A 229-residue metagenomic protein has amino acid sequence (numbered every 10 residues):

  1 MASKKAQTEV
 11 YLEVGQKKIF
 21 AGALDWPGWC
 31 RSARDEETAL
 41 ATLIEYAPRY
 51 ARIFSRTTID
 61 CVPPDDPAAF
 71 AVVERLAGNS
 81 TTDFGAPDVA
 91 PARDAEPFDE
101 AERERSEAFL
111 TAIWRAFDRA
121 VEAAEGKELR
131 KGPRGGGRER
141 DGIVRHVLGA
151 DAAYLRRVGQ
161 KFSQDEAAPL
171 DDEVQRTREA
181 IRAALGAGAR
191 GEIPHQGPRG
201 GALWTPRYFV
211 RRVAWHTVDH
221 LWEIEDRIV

Functional and structural regions predicted by a protein language model:
A2-A6, P48-E102: Short, charged, surface-exposed hinge/linker loops at domain edges that act as mobile lids or interdomain connectors
E9-V10, G15-E36, L40-I59, E107 (+3 more regions): Short, contiguous alpha-helical
V10-L12, T81, D88-V89, W114-R115 (+1 more regions): Short, flexible segments with low predicted structural confidence
P67-F70, G126, R190: Generic secondary-structure boundary/loop-capping signal
R103-L110: Short acidic-aromatic active-site loops that bind/stabilize oxyanions
A112-A120, V174-A183: Amphipathic alpha-helical packing segments from all-alpha helical-bundle domains
Q175-G200, W204: Catalytic cores of extracellular degradative/oxidative enzymes
